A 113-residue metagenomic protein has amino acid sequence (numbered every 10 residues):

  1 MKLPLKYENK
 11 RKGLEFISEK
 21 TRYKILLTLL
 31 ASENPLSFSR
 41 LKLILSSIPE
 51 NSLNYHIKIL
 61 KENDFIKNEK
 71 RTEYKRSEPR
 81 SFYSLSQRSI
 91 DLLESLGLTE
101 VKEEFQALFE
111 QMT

Functional and structural regions predicted by a protein language model:
M1-K2, Y23: N-terminal "first-domain core" detector
K2, Y7-N9, Q87-T113: Amphipathic alpha-helical dimerization/coiled-coil segments that flank or bridge DNA-binding/regulatory modules
K12-I48, S52: N-terminal helix-turn-helix DNA-binding core of bacterial DNA-binding proteins
E15-T21, S37, R71-S95: Short, cationic-aromatic polyanion-contact patches
S39, S52, K70-R71, E103: Residue-level detector of family-conserved "landmark" positions at structurally sensitive sites
P49-E50, I59-E62, D91: Short, intrinsically disordered/low-complexity patches at protein termini and at juxtamembrane boundaries
H56: Residues within the DNA-recognition helix of helix-turn-helix
K61-T72: A short, conserved structural fragment
